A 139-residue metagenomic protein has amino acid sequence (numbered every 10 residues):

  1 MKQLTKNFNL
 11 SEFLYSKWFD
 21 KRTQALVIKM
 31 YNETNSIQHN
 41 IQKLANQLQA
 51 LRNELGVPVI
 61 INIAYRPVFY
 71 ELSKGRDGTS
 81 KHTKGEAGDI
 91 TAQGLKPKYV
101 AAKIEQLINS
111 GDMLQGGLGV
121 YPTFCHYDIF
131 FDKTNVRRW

Functional and structural regions predicted by a protein language model:
M1-E12, V59-R66, Q93: Short, exposed beta-strand "edge-strand" segments with a Pro/Gly-rich flavor and a Y/T-containing core
M1-R52, P122, F130-R138: Extracytoplasmic cell-surface/polysaccharide-interacting catalytic and binding patches
K2, T79-W139: Catalytic cores and adjacent binding grooves of peptidoglycan-active enzymes
N32-T34, I60-Y65, K98-V100: N-terminal start-of-chain detector that recognizes signal peptides and the immediate post-cleavage beginning
H39-I41, R66-E71, I104-I108: A short linear-motif detector with a strong N-terminal bias
N40, L44-Q47, V57, Y70 (+3 more regions): Amphipathic alpha-helical interface surfaces
N46, N53, Q106-S110: Polar/charged alpha-helical tracts
L48-G75: Extended, low-complexity, intrinsically disordered C-terminal regulatory tails of eukaryotic serine/threonine kinases
